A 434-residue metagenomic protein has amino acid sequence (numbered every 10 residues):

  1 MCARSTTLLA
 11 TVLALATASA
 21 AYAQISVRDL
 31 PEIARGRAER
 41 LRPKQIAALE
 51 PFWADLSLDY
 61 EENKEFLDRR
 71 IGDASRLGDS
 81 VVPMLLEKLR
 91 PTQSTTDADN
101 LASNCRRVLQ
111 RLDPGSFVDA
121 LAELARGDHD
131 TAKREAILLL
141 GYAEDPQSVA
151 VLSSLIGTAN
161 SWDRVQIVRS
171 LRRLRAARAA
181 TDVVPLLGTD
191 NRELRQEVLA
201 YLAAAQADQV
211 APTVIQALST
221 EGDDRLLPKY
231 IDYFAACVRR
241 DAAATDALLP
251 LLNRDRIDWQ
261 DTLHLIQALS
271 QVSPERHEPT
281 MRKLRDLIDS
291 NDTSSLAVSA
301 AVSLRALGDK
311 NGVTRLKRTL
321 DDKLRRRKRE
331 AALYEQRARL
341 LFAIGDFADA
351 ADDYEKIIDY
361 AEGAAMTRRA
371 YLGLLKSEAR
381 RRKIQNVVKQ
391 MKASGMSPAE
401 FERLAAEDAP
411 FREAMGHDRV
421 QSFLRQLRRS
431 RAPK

Functional and structural regions predicted by a protein language model:
M1-L9: Bacterial N-terminal signal peptides that target proteins for export
A10-T17: Bacterial N-terminal signal peptides
A20-A23: Boundary at the C-terminal end of the N-terminal hydrophobic targeting segment
V27, R42-D55, L77-T92, P114-R126 (+9 more regions): Amphipathic alpha-helical scaffolding segments comprising HEAT/armadillo-like alpha-solenoid repeats
E32-R40, E62-L77, E87, D97-P114 (+14 more regions): Structural detector for internal amphipathic alpha-helices that build alpha-solenoid repeat scaffolds
T92, D128, A159, D190 (+8 more regions): Alpha-helical junction/boundary sensor with strong preference for TPR arrays
G308, T314-L320, L424-K434: Pro/Ala/Gly-rich low-complexity, hydrophilic intrinsically disordered segments
R326-Q421, Q426-L427, R431: Alpha-helical protein-protein interaction modules
